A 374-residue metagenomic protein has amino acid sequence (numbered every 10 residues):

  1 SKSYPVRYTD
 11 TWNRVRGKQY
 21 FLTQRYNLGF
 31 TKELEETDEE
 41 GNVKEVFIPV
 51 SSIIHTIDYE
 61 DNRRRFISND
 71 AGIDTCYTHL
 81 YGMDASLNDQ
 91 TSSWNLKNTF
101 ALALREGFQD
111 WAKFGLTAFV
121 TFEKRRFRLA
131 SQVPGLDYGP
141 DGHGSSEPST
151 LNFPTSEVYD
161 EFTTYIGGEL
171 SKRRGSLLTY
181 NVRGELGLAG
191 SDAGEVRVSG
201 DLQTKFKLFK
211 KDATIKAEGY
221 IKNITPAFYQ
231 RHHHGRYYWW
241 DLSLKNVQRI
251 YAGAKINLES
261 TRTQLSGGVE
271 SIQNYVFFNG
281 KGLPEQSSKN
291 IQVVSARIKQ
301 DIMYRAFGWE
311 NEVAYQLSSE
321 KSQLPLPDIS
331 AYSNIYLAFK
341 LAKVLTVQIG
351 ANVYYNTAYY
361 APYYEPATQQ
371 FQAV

Functional and structural regions predicted by a protein language model:
Y4-R7: Flexible glycine/proline-enriched surface loops and loop-helix/loop-strand junctions
D10-A71, G82-V374: Exposed, low-structure sequence patches enriched in small/polar residues
C76-Y81: N-terminal low-complexity tails
